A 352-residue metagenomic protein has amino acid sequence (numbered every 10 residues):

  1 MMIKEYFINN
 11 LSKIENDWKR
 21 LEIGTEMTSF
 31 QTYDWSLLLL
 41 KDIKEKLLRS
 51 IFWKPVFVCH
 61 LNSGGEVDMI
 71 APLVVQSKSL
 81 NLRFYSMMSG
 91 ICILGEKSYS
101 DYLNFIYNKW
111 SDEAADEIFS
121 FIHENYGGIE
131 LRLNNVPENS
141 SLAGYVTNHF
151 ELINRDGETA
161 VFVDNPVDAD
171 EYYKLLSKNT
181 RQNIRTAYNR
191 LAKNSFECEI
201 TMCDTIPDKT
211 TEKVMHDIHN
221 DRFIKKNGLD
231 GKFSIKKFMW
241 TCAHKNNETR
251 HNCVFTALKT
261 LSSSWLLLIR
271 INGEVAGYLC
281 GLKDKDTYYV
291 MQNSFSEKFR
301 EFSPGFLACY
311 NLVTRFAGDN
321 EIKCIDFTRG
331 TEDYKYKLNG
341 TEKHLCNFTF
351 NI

Functional and structural regions predicted by a protein language model:
M1-I3, I352: Short, Lys/Arg-enriched, disordered terminal segments
I3-M87, V136-E158, V167-R300: A conserved beta-strand-loop-helix scaffold within acyl/acetyltransferase catalytic domains
K78-D156, K285-L338, E342: Acyl-donor binding region in acyl/amide transferases
Y107-K109, V163-P166, D204: Short beta-strand-to-loop capping motifs
I129, F196, W265-L267, K323 (+1 more regions): Structural beta-strand/beta-sheet cores of well-ordered domains, especially the beta-sheet scaffolds that support
R155-V161, E342-I352: Conserved catalytic-core motifs of GNAT/GCN5-like acyltransferases
